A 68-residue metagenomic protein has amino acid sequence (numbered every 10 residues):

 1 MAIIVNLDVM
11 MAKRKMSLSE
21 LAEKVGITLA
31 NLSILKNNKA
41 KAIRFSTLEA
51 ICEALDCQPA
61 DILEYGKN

Functional and structural regions predicted by a protein language model:
M1-M16: A short, Lys/Arg-rich alpha-helix, primarily the initiator
D8, S19, E49: Residues within the helices of the helix-turn-helix
M11, A22, C52: The alpha-helix within a helix-turn-helix
M16-I34: Short alpha-helical DNA-recognition segment
I34-N37, E64: Phosphate-coordinating loops and pocket residues in cytosolic domains that bind phosphorylated ligands
K39-A50: Short, basic-rich loop-to-helix N-cap that marks the start of a DNA-contacting helix
D56-N68: Short C-terminal boundary/hinge segments that cap the last helix of small helical domains
